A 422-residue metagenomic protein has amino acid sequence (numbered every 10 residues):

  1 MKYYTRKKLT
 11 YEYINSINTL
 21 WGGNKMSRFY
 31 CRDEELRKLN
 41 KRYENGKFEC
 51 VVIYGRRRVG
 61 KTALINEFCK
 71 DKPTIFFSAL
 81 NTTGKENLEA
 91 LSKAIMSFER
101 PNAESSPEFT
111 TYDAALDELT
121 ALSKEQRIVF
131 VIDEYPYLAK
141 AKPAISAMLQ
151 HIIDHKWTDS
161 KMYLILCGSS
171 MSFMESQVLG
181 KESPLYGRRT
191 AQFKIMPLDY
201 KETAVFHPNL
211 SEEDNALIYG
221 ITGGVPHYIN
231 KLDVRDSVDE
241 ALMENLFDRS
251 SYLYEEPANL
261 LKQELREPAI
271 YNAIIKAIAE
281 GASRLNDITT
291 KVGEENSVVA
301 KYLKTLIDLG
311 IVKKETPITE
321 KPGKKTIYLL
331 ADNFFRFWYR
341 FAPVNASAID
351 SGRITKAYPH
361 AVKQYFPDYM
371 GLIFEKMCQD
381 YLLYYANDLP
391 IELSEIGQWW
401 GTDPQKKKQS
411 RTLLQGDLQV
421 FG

Functional and structural regions predicted by a protein language model:
M1-A361: Phosphate-binding site recognition
K2-Y3, K7, R28, I318 (+1 more regions): A cross-kingdom feature that marks ATP-driven nucleic-acid transaction machinery
